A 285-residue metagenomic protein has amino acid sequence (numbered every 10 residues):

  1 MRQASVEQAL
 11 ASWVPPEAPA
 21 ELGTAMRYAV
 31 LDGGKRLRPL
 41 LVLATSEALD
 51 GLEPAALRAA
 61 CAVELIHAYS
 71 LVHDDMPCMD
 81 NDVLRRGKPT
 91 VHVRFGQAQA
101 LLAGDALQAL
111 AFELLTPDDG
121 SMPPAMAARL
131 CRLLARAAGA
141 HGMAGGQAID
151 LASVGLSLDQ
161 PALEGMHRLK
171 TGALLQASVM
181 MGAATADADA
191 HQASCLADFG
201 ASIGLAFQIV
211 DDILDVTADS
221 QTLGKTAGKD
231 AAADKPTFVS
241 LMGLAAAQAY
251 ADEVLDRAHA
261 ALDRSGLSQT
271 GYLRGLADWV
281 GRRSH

Functional and structural regions predicted by a protein language model:
M1-I66, V72, C78-N81, R85-V93 (+5 more regions): Conserved N-terminal diphosphate/IPP-binding helix and adjacent helical/loop segment of trans-prenyltransferase domains
P19, A56, A100, P123-A127 (+3 more regions): Membrane-interface starts of transmembrane alpha-helices
A29-K35, G96-A100, H167-R168, A247: Solvent-exposed loop and edge beta-strand segments that line ligand/cofactor-binding and catalytic clefts
L52-V63, P89, A127-L133, Q192-I203: Alpha-helical scaffolds flanking conserved acidic
V72-R94, A103-T116, A138-Q160, L169-A261 (+2 more regions): Acidic, Mg2+-coordinating active-site segments of isoprenoid diphosphate-utilizing enzymes
D118-L133, L244, L255, H259-L262 (+1 more regions): Transmembrane helix-loop-helix
